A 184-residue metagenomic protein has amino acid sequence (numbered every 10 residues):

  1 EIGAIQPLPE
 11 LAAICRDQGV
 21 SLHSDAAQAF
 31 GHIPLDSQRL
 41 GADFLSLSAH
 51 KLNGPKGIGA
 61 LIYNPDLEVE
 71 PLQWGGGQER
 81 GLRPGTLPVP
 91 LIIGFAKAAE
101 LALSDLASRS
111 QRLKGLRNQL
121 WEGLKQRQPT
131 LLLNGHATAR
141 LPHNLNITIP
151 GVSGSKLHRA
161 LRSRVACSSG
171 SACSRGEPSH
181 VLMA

Functional and structural regions predicted by a protein language model:
E1-A184: Pyridoxal 5′-phosphate
